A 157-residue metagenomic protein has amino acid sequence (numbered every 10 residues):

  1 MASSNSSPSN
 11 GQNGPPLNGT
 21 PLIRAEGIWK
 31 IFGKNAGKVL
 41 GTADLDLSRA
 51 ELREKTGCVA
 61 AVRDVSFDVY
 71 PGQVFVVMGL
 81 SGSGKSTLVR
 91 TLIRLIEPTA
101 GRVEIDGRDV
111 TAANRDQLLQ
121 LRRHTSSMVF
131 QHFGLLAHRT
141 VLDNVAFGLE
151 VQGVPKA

Functional and structural regions predicted by a protein language model:
S48, L52-V59, T111-S126, V151 (+1 more regions): ABC ATPase NBD coupling module
V76, L119-Q120, H124-G134: ABC nucleotide-binding domain signature
M78-L80: The feature captures the beta-strand-to-loop junction immediately N-terminal to the Walker
I93: Helix-to-loop junction immediately C-terminal to a conserved catalytic motif
G101-D109: Conserved ABC transporter NBD signature motif
Q131, T140-L142: Beta-to-alpha transition at the N-cap of a short helix in the ABC ATPase nucleotide-binding domain, specifically
L142-E150: Short helical segment in ABC ATPase nucleotide-binding domains corresponding to the A-loop/adjacent helical element
